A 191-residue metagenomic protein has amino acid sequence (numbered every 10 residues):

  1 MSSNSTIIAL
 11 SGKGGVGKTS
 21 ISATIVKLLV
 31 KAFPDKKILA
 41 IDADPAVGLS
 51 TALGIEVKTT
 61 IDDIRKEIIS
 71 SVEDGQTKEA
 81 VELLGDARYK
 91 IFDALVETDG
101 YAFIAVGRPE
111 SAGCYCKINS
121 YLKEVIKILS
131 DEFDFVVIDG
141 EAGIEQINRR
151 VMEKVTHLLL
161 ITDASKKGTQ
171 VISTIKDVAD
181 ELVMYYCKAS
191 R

Functional and structural regions predicted by a protein language model:
M1-S5: Phosphate-binding P-loop
I8, L39-I41, A102-I104, H157-L159 (+1 more regions): Hydrophobic/aromatic beta-strand patches that form the interior of the parallel beta-sheet core in alpha/beta enzyme
I8-P45: Walker A/P-loop phosphate-binding motif and the immediately C-terminal alpha-helix
K31-E97: N-terminal phosphate/diphosphate-binding loop that engages ATP/GTP or pyrophosphate donors across diverse enzyme folds
P45-V47, R108, A142, K166: Short, glycine/acidic-enriched loop or turn micro-motifs at the edges of active sites
L84-D93, E97, A102-I138: Cytosolic-facing regulatory segments adjacent to core modules
K117-R191: Conserved catalytic-core segment of NTP-binding enzymes
